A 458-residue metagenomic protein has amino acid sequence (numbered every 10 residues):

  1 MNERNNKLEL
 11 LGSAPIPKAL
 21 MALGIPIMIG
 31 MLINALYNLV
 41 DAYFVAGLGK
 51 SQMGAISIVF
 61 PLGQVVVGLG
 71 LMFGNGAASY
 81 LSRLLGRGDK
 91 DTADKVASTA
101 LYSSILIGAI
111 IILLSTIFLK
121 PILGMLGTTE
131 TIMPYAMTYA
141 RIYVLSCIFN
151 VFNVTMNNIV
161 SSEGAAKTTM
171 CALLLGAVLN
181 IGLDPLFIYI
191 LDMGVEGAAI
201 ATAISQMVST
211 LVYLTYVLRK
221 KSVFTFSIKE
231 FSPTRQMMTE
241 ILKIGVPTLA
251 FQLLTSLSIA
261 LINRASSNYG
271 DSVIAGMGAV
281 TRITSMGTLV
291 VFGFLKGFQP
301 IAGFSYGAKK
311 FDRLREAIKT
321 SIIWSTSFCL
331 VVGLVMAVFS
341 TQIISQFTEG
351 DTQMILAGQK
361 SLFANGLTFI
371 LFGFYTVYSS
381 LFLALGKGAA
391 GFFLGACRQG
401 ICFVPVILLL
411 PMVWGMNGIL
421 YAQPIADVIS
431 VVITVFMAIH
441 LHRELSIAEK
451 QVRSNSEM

Functional and structural regions predicted by a protein language model:
M1-G24, L81-I148, I190-V246, A302-T368 (+1 more regions): Short alpha-helical transmembrane segments in multi-pass integral membrane proteins
A22-D41, I142, N153, G176 (+4 more regions): Transmembrane helical elements of multi-pass membrane transporters/channels
I25, I29, V59-L62, Y102 (+15 more regions): Hydrophobic residues within alpha-helical transmembrane segments of multi-pass solute transporters/permease subunits
L32, L36-G54, L123-E130, L186-M193 (+4 more regions): Helix-terminus/linker motif at the lipid-water interface of multi-pass membrane proteins
V45-Q64, E130-Y135, V195-E196, M237-I244 (+5 more regions): Interfacial/gating helices of multi-pass transporter permease domains
M53-L113, N150-T169, G276-S340, F372-L394: Small-residue-rich hydrophobic transmembrane alpha-helices
V65-G68, N180-P185, T210-L214, M286-L289 (+3 more regions): Hydrophobic transmembrane alpha-helices of multi-pass small-molecule transporters
G74, Y143-S161, T169-A177, A198-L211 (+4 more regions): Short runs within selected transmembrane alpha-helices of multi-pass transporters and secretion channels
